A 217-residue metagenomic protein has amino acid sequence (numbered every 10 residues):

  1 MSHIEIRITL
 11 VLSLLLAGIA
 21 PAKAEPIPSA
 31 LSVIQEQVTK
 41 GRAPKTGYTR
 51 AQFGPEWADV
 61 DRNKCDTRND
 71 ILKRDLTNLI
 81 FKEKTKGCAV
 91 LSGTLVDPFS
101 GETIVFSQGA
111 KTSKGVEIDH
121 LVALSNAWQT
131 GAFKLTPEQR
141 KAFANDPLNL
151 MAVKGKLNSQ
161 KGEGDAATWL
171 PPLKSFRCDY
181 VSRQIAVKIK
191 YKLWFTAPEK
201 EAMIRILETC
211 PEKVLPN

Functional and structural regions predicted by a protein language model:
M1-T9: Bacterial N-terminal signal peptides that target proteins for export
T9-A17: Bacterial N-terminal signal peptides
L16, D70-L72, W128-Q129, D165: Hydrophobic alpha-helical membrane-insertion segments
A22-C65, A197-K200, P211-N217: N-terminal module-boundary/linker segments of secreted carbohydrate-active enzymes
P44-I80, K84-G87, L91, E102: Active-site acidic/histidine clusters and adjacent loop/turn architecture that either coordinate catalytic ions
T85-V90, F99-N217: Domain-level detector of nuclease and nuclease-like folds in predominantly extracellular/periplasmic contexts
